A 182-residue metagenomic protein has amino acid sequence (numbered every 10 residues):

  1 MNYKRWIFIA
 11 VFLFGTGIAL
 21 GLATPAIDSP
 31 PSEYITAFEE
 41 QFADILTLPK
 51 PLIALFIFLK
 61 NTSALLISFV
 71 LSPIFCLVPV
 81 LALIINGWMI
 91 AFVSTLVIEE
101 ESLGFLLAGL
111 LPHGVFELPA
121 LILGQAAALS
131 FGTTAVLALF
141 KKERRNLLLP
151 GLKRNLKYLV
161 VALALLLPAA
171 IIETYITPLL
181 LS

Functional and structural regions predicted by a protein language model:
M1-S32: N-terminal signal-anchor transmembrane alpha helix
L22-F42, I84-I85: Interfacial/capping segments of alpha-helical transmembrane domains
D44-L71: Interfacial helix-start motif at the membrane-water boundary
S68-V80: Transmembrane alpha-helix interface/packing and boundary motifs in multi-pass membrane proteins, characterized by
A82-E100: Conserved mixed alpha/beta catalytic, RNA-binding, or beta-rich assembly cores of soluble enzyme, regulatory
L111-A135, V161, A170: Alpha-helical transmembrane segments of helical membrane proteins, especially in multi-pass transport, channel
S130-Y158: Alpha-helical transmembrane bundle and helix-membrane interface signal in multi-pass integral membrane proteins
P168-S182: Juxtamembrane boundary at the C-terminal end of a transmembrane helix
